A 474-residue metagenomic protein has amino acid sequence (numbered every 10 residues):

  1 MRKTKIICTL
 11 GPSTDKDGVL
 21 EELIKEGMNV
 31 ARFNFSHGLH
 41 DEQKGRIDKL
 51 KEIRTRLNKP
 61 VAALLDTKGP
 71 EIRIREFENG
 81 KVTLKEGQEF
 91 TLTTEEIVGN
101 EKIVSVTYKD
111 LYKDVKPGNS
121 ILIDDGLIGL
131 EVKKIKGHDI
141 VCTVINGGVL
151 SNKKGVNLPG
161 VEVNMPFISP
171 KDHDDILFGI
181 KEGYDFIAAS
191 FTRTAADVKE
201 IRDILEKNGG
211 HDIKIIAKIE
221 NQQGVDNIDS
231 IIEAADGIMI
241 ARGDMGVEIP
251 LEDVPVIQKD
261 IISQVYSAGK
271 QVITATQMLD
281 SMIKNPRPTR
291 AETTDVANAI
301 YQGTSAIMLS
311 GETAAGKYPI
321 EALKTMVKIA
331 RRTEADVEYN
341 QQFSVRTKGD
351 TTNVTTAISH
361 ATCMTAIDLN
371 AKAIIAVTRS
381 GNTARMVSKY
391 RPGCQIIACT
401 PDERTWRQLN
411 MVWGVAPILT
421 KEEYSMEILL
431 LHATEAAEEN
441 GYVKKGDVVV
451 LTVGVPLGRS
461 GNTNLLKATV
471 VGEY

Functional and structural regions predicted by a protein language model:
M1-Y474: Non-catalytic helical/linker scaffolds that mediate oligomerization, partner binding, and domain coupling around large
